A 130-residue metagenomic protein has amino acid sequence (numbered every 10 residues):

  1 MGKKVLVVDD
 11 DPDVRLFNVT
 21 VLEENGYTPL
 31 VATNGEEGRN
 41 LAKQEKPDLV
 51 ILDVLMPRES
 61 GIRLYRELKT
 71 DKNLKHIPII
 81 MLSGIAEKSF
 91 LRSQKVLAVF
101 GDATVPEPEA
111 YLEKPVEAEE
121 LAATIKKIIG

Functional and structural regions predicted by a protein language model:
V8-D9, A32, V50: Conserved sequence signature across two-component system core domains
L16-E24: Charged docking surfaces used in two-component/phosphorelay signaling
V31-N40, G61: Helix N-cap/capping motif at the beta->alpha junctions
N40, I62-K75: Short amphipathic alpha-helix used as the core "switch/output" element in two-component signaling
E45-I51: Active-site beta3 strand of CheY-like receiver
D53, S83: Active-site residues of response regulator receiver
M56: Receiver (REC) domain active-site loop signature in two-component systems and cognate sites in sensor histidine kinases
R63, A86-L112, E119, A123-K126: Alpha4 helix (beta4-alpha4-beta5 surface) of REC/receiver domains from two-component response regulators
